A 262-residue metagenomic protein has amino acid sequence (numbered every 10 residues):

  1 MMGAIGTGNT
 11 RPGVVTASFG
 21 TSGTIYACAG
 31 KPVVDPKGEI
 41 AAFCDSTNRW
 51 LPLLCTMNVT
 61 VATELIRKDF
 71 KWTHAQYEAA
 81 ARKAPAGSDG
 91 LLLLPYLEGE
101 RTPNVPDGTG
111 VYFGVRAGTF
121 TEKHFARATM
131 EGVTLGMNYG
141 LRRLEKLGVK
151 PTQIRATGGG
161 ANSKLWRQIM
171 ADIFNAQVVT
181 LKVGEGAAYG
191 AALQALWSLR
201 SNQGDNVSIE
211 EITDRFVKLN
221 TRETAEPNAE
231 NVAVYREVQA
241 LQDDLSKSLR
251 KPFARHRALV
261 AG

Functional and structural regions predicted by a protein language model:
M1-G262: Active-site core segments that coordinate phosphate-bearing ligands/cofactors across diverse enzyme families
